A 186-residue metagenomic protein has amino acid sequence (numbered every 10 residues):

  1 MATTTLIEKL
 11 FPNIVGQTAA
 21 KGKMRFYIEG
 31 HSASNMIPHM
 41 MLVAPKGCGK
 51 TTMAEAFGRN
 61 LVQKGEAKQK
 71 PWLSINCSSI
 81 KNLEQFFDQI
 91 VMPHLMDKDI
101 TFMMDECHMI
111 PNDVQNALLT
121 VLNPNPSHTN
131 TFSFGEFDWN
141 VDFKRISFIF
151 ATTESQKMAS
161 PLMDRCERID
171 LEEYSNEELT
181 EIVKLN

Functional and structural regions predicted by a protein language model:
T3-V43: Pre-Walker A (pre-P-loop) alpha-helix and adjacent loop at the N terminus of AAA/AAA+ ATPase modules, a conserved
I7-K9, I37-P38, A67-W72, K98-I100 (+3 more regions): Short glycine-/polar-rich loops that comprise or flank the Walker A/P-loop and associated switch/sensor motifs
K21-G22, K68-D99: Short glycine-rich substrate-engagement loop in P-loop NTPases that contacts/grips substrate
E29, M92, N112-R145: Conserved catalytic/switch belt of AAA+ P-loop NTPases
E29-I75, V91-P93: Walker A/P-loop
K46-C48, S78-N82, H108-P111, F148 (+2 more regions): Conserved nucleotide-binding/hydrolysis micro-motifs of P-loop NTPases
N82-F86, M96-N125, S155-D164: Conserved AAA+/SF3 P-loop NTPase catalytic/coupling segment centered on the Walker-B
F87, K157-N186: Conserved AAA+ ATPase core "coupling" helix
